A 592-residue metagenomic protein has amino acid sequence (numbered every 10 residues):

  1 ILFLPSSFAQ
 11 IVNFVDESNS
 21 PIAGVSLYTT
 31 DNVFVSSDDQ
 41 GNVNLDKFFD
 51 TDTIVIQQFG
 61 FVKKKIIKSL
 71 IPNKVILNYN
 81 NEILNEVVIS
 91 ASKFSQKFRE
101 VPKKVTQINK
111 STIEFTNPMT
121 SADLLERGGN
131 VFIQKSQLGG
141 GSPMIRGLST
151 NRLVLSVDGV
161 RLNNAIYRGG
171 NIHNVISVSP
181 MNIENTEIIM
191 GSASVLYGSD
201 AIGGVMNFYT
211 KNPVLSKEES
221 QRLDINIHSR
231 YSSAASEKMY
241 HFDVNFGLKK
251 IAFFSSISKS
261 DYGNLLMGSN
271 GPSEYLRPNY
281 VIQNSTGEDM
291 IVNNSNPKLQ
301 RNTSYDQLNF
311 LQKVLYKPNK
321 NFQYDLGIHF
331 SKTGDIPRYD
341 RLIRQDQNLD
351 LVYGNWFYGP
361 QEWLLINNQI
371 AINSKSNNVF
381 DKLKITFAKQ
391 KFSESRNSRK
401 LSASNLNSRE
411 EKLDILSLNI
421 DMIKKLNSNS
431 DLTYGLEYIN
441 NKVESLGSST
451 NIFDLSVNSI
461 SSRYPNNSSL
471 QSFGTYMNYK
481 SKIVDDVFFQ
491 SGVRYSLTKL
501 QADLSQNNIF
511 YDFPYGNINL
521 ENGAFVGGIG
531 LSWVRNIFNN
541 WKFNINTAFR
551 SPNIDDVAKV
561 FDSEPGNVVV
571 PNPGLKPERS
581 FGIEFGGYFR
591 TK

Functional and structural regions predicted by a protein language model:
Y28, Q57-F61, L70-E114, T150: Short, acidic, small-residue-rich periplasmic hinge/interaction motif at the N-terminus of Gram-negative outer-membrane
D46, L162-S192: Short acidic/polar hinge/loop motifs at secondary-structure boundaries that mediate gating or recognition
L70-N78, S121-L124, G141-M144, L155-S156 (+4 more regions): N-terminal periplasmic accessory domains that precede and gate Gram-negative outer-membrane beta-barrel machines
A122-N164: Extracytoplasmic beta-strand/coil segments of soluble accessory domains associated with Gram-negative outer-membrane
S233, V352-S376, N466-L470, G516-V534 (+2 more regions): Outer-membrane beta-barrel signature, preferentially recognizing the C-terminal barrel domain of Gram-negative
A235-Y262, P272-I336, L364-I366, A371 (+3 more regions): Transmembrane beta-barrel wall of Gram-negative outer-membrane proteins
R301-Q307, K317-V379, K391-L413, S461-S468: Flexible loop and strand-edge segments within Gram-negative outer membrane beta-barrel domains
T433-N539, S551, F561-E564: Signature of Gram-negative outer-membrane beta-barrel scaffolds
